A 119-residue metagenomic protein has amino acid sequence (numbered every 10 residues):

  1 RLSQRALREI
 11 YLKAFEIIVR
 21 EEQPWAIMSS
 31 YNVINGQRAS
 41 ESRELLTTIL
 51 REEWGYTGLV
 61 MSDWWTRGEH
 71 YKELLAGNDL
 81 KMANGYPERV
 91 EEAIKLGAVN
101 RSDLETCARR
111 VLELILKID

Functional and structural regions predicted by a protein language model:
R1-D119: Glycoside hydrolase catalytic-domain context in secreted enzymes
